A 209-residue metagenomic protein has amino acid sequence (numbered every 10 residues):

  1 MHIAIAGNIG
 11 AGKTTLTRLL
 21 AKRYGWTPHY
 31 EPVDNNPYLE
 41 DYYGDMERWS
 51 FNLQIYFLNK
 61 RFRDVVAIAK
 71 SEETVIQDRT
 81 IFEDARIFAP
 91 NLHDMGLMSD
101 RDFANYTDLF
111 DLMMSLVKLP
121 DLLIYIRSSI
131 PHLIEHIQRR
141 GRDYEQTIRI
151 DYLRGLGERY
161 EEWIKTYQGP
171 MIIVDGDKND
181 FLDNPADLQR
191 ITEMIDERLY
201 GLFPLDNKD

Functional and structural regions predicted by a protein language model:
I5: Hydrophobic anchor at the beta1->P-loop junction of P-loop NTPases
N8: P-loop (Walker A) phosphate-binding loop of NTP-binding proteins
K13: Conserved lysine of the Walker
L16-T17: Post-Walker A alpha-helix
K22-K60: Conserved substrate/cofactor phosphate-moiety recognition/catalytic segment in nucleotide-dependent phosphotransferases
R61-R101: A basic- and aromatic-enriched beta-loop-alpha substructure that forms the phosphate/nucleotide- and DNA/RNA-contacting
R86-R159: A glycine- and Lys/Arg-enriched "phosphate-lid" helix/loop adjacent to the NTP-binding pocket of small-molecule kinases
I134-D209: NTP-dependent small-molecule kinase module
